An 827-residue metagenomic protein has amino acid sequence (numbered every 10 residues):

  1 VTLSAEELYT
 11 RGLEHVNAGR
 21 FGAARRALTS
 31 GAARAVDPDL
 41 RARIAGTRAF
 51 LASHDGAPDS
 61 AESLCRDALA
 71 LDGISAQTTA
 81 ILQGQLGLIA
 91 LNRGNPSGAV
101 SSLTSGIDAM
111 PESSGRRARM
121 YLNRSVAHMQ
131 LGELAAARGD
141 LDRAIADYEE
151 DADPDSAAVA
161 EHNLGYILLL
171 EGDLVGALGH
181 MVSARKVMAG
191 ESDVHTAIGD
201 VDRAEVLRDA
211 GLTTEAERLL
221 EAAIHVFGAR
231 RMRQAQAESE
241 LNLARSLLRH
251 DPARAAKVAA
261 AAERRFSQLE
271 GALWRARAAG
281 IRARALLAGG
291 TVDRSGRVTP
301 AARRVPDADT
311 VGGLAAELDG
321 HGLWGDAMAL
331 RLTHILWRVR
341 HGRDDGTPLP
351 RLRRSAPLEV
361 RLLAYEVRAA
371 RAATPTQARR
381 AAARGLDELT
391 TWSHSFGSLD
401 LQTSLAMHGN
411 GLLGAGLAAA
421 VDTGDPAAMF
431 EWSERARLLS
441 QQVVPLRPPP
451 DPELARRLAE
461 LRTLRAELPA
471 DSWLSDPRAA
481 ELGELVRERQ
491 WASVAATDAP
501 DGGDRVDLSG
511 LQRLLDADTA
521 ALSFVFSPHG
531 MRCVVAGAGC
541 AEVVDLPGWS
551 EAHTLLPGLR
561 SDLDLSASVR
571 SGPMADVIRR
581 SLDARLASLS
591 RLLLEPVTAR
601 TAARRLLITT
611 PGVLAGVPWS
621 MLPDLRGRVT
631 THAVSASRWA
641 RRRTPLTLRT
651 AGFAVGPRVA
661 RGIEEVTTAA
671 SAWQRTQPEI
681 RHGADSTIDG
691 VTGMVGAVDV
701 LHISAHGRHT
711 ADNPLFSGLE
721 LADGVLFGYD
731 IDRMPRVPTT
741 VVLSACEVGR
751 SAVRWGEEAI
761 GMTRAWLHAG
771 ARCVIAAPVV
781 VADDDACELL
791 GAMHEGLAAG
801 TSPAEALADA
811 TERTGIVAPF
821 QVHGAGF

Functional and structural regions predicted by a protein language model:
L3, L40, T78, R116 (+11 more regions): Structural signature of alpha-solenoid helical repeat junctions
E6, R43, I81-Q83, R119-Y121 (+11 more regions): Residue register of alpha-helical TPR repeats
T29-A33, R66-L71, T104-P111, D142-D153 (+7 more regions): Amphipathic alpha-helical segments of tetratricopeptide repeats
A301, A308-G312, L323, R343-P350 (+3 more regions): Amphipathic alpha-helical protein-protein interaction segments
V544-P547, E551-D562, S581, T601 (+2 more regions): Catalytic-core domains of enzymes
P623-W639, S671, R708-R772, G826: Cysteine protease catalytic core and zymogen-processing segment of caspase-like enzymes
A786-F827: An often Trp-containing, charged/polar helix-loop segment at the C-terminal end of enzyme catalytic cores
